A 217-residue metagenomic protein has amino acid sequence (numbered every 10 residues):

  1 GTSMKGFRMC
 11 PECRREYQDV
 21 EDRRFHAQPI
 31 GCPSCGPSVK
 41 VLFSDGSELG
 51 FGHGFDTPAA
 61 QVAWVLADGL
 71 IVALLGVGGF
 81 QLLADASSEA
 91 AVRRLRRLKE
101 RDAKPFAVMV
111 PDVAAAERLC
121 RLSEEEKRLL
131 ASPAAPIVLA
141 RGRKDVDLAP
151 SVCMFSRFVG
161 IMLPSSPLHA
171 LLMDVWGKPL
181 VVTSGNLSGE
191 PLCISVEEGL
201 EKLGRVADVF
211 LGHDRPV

Functional and structural regions predicted by a protein language model:
G1-V217: Active-site-adjacent structural elements in enzyme catalytic cores
